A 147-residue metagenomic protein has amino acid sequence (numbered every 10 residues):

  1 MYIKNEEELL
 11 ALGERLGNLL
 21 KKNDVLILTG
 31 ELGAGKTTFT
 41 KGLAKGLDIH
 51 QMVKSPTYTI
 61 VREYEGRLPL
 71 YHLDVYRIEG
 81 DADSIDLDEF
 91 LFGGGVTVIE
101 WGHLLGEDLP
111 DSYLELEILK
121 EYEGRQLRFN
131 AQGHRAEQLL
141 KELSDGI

Functional and structural regions predicted by a protein language model:
M1-R15: N-terminal pre-Walker A segment at the start of P-loop NTPase domains
L26-L28: Hydrophobic anchor at the beta1->P-loop junction of P-loop NTPases
L32: The conserved Walker
K36: Conserved lysine of the Walker
K45, E89-I147: Short phosphate-coordinating micro-motif centered on Lys-Gly-acidic
K45-S55, E65-G66: Post-Walker A helix-loop "phosphate-sensing" segment adjacent to the P-loop in P-loop NTPases
T57, E63-H103: Conserved nucleotide-sensing/catalytic segment adjacent to the nucleotide-binding pocket in NTP-handling enzymes
